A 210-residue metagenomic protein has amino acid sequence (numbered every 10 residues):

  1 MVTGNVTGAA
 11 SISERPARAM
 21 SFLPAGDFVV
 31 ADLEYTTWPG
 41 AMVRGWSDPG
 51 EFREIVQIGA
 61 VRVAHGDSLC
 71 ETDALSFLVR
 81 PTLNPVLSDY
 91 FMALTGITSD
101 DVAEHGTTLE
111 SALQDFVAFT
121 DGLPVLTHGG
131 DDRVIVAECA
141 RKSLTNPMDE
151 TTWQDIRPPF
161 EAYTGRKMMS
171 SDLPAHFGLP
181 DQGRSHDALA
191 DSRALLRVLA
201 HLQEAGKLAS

Functional and structural regions predicted by a protein language model:
M1-L23, H176, L196-S210: Acidic two-metal-ion nuclease catalytic site recognized across multiple nuclease folds, prominently DnaQ/RNase D-T
G4-P16, D132-I135, R166-S171: Short, motif-level signal for alpha-helix interfacial/capping segments enriched in acidic residues and aromatics/proline
S13-V29, L33-R133, M148, A175-P180: Conserved non-catalytic scaffold segment of RNase H-like nuclease domains
A31, Q154, A190: Active-site flanking residues adjacent to catalytic metal/cofactor-binding acidic residues
Y35-T37, P158, A194: Short, glycine/acidic-enriched loop or turn micro-motifs at the edges of active sites
T120-V134, E138-C139, M169-S210: Acidic, Mg2+-coordinating catalytic module of metal-dependent nucleases/exonucleases that use a two-metal-ion mechanism
R141-E150: A short alpha->loop->secondary-structure connector
W153-M168: Short alpha-helix plus adjacent loop in nuclease-associated cores
